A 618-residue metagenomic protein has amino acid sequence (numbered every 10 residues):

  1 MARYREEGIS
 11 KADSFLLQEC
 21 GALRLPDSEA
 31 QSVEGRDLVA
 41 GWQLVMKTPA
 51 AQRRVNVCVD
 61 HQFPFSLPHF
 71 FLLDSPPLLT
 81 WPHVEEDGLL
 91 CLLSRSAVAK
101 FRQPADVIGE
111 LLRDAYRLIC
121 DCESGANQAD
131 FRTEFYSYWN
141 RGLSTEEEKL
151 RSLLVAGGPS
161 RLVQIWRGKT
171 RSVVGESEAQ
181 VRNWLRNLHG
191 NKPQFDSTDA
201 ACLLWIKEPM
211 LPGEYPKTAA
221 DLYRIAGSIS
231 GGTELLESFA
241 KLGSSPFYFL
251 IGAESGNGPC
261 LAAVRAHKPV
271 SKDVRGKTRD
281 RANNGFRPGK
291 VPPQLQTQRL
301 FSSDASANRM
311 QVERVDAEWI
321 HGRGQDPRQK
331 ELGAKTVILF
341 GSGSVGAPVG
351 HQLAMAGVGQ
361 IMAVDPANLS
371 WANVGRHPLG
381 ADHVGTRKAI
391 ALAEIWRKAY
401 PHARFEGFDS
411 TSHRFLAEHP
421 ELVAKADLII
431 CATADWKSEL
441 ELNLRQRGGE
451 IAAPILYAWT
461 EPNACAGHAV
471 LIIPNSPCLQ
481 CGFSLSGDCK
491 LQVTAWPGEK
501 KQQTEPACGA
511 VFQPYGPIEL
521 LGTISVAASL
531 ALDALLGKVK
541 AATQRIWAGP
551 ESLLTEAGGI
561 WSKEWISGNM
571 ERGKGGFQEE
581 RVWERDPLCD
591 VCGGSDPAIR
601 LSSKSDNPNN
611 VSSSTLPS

Functional and structural regions predicted by a protein language model:
M1-R54: Strand-helix-loop interaction patch of compact alpha/beta domains
Q31-R95, A105-D106: Compact alpha/beta protein-protein interaction domains typified by the UBC
V84-Q128: Structured beta-strand segments within beta-sheet-rich domains
D130, E134, N140-Q298, S302-S303 (+2 more regions): Glycine-rich phosphate/adenylate-binding loop
N308-T336: A short, basic/flexible loop-to-alpha-helix module at the beginning of a structural domain
Q325-S370: Glycine-rich adenosine-cofactor-binding loop
P366-A403: Glycine-rich phosphate-binding loop and adjoining beta1-alpha1-beta2 segment of Rossmann-like nucleotide-binding folds
A393-D427, T433-K437: A structured beta-alpha segment of the ubiquitous adenosine-cofactor-binding alpha/beta core
